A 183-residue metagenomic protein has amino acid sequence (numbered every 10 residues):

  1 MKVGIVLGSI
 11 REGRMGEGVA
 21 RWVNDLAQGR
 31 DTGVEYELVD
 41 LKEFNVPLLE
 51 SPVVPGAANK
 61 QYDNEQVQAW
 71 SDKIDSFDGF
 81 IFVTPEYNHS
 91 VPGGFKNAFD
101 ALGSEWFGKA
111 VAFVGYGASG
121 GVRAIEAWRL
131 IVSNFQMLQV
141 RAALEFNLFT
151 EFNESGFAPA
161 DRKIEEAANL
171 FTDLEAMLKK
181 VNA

Functional and structural regions predicted by a protein language model:
M1-T84, S90-G93, F157-A183: N-terminal beta1-alpha1-beta2 submodule of the flavodoxin-like/Rossmannoid cofactor-binding fold
K2, L41, A98, Q136-L138 (+1 more regions): Short, functionally important structural connectors and interaction interfaces within domains
S9, E43-L48, E86, S90 (+5 more regions): Residue-level preference for alpha-helix termini and adjacent loops
D25, R30-D31, E37, F107-A183: FMN-binding flavodoxin-like domain, especially the glycine-rich phosphate-binding loop
N59-F135: Helix-loop-strand module that forms the ligand-binding subsite of alpha/beta enzymes
